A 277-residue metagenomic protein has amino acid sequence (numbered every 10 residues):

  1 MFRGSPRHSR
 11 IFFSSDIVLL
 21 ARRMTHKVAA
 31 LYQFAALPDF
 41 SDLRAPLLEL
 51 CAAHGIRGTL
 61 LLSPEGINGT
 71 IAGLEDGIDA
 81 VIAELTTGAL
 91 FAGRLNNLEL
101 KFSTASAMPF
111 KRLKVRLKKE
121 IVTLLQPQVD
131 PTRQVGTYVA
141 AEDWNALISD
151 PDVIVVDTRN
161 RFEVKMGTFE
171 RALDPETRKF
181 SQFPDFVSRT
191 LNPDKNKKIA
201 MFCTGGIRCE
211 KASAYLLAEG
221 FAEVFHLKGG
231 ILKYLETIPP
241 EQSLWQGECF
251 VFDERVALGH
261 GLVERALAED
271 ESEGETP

Functional and structural regions predicted by a protein language model:
F2-S5, I17-V18: Coiled-coil-like amphipathic alpha-helices with heptad-repeat character
R7, I11-S14, E163: General helical structural elements
F12-R23: Short, Lys/Arg-enriched N-terminal segments with co-localized hydrophobic residues within the first ~10-30 amino acids
A21-T137, R159-A200, I207-P277: Rhodanese-like catalytic fold shared by cysteine-dependent sulfurtransferases and DSP/PTP-type phosphatases
E142-E163: Internal active-site segments that recognize and position negatively charged phosphoryl groups and nucleotide moieties
